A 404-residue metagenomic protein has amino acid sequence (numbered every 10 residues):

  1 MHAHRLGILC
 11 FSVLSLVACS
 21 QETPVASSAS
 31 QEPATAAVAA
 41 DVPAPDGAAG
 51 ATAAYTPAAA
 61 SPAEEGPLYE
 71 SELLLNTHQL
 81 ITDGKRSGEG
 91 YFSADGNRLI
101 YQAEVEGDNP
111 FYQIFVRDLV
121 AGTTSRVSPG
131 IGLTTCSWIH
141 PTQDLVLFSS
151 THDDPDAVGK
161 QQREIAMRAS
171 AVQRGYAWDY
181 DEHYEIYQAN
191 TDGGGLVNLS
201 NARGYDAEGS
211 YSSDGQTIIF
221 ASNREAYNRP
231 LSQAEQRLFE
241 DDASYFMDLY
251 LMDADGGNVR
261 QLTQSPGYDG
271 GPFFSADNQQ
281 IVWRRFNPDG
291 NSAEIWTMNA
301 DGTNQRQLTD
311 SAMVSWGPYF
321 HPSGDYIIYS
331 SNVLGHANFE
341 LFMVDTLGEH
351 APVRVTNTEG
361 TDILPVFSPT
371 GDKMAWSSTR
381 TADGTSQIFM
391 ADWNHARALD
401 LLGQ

Functional and structural regions predicted by a protein language model:
V17-A18: C-terminal motif of bacterial Sec signal peptides marking the signal peptidase cleavage site
A51-L75, Y184: Blade/loop signatures of beta-propeller domains
E65-K85, R117-L133, A189-Y205, M252-Y268 (+3 more regions): Multi-bladed beta-propeller domains
D83-K85, Q102-Q113, P129-T134, S149-I186 (+8 more regions): A flexible loop/linker signature enriched in serine peptidases of the S9 family
A94-D95, P141-T142, S213-D214, A276-D277 (+2 more regions): Residue-level detector of Asp-centered blade-edge/turn motifs that repeat once per structural unit in beta-propeller
I363-Q404: Blade-level signature of beta-propeller repeat domains, shared across WD40, Kelch, NHL, RCC1 and BNR/Asp-box propellers
